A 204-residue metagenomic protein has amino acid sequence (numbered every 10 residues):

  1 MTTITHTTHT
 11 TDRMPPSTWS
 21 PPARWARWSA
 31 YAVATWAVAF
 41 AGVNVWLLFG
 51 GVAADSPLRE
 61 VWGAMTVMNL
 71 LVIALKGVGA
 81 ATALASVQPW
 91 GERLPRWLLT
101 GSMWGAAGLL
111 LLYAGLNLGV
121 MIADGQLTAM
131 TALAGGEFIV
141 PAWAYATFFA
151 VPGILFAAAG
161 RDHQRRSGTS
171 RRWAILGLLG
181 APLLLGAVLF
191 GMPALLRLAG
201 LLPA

Functional and structural regions predicted by a protein language model:
T2, H6, D12-R59, V120-M121: Transmembrane alpha-helical insertion/packing segments
T2-T3, L71-A83, A142-A159: Hydrophobic cores of alpha-helical transmembrane segments in multi-pass inner/ER membrane proteins, independent
M14-Y31, S56-G63, W90-W97, G101 (+1 more regions): Juxtamembrane loop-transmembrane helix junctions in multi-pass integral membrane proteins, especially the extracellular
W19-A26, L84-L99, I154-I175: Cytoplasmic membrane-interface segments at the C-terminal ends of transmembrane helices
T35-A39, G101-L116, L184-L189: Hydrophobic alpha-helical membrane-insertion segments
L48-A64, I122-I139, L195-A204: Membrane-interface interhelical loops and short amphipathic "cap" helices that link adjacent transmembrane segments
A134-V151, W173-G180: Individual transmembrane alpha-helices with interfacial aromatic-anchor signatures
A174-L196: Final/C-terminal transmembrane alpha-helix of multipass membrane proteins
